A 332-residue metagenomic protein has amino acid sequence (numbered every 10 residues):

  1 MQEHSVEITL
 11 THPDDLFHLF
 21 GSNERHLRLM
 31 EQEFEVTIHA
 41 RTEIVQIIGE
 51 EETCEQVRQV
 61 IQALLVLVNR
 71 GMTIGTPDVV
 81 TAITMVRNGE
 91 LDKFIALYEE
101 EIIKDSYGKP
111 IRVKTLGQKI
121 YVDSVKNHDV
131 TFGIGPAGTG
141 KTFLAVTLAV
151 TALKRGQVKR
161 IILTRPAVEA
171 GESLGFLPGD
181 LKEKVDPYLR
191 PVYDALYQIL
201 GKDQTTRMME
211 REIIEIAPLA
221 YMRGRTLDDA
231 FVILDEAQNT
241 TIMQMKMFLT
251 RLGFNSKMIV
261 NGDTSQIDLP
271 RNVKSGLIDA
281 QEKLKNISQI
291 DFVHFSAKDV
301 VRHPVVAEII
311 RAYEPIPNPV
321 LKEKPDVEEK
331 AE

Functional and structural regions predicted by a protein language model:
M1-H18: Short glycine-/aliphatic-rich beta-strand segments at the starts of folded cytosolic domains
P13, E24, E51-E52, N239 (+1 more regions): Short, surface-exposed acidic/glycine-rich loop or hinge patches that mediate macromolecular interfaces
D15-Q32: Short amphipathic alpha-helix segments
L19, Q56-V60, M245: Hydrophobic side chains in well-ordered alpha-helices
R28-L29, F34-T37, E43: Compact, well-ordered interaction domains used in eukaryotic information-processing assemblies
H39-Y98: Interdomain "pre-motor" coupling segment immediately N-terminal to P-loop NTPase/helicase cores
I44, K104-L234, Q238-E332: Conserved helicase motor core of SF1/SF2 NTP-dependent helicases
